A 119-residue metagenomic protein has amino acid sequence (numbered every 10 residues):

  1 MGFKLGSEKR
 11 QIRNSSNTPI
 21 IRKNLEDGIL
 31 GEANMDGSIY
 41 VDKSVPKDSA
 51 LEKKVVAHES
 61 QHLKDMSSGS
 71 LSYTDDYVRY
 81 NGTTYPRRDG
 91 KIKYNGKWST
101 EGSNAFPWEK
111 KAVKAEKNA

Functional and structural regions predicted by a protein language model:
S7-R10, S16-T18, K23-E26, Y73-A119: Metalloprotease/metallohydrolase-associated module, dominated by Zn2+-dependent proteases
E8-Y40, K47-A50: Catalytic zinc-binding patch centered on the HExxH motif and its immediate surroundings that defines zinc-dependent
L30, V55, W98: Acidic pyrophosphate-coordinating catalytic loop
G31-A33, L71, Y85: Assembly/interface hotspot detector across virion components, adhesins/toxins, and nucleic-acid enzymes
I39-Y40, A57, S67: Charged, low-complexity intrinsically disordered tails and linkers
D48-K64: Short alpha-helix carrying the canonical HExxH Zn2+-binding catalytic motif
S60-Y77: Catalytic Zn2+-binding segment of zinc metalloproteases
